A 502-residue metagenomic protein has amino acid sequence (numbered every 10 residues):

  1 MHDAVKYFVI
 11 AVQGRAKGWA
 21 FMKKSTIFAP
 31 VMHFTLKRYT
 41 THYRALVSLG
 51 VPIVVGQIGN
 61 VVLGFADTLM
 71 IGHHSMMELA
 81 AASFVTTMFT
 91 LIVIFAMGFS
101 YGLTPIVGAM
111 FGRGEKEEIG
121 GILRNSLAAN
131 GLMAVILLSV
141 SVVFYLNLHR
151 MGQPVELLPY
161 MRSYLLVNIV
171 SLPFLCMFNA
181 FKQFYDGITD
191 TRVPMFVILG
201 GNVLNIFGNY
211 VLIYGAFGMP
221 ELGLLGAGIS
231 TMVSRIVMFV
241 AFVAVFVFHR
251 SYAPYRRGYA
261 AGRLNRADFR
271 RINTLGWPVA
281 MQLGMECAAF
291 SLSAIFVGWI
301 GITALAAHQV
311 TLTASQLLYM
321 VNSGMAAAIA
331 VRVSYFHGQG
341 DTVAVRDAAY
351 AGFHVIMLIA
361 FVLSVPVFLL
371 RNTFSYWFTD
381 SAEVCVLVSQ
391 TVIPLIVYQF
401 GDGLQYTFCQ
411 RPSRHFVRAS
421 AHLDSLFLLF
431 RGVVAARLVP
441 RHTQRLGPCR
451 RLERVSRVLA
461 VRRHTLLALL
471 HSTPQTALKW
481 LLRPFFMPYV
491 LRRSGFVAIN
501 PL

Functional and structural regions predicted by a protein language model:
K6-V9, Q13, G18-G50, V107-P173 (+3 more regions): Short alpha-helical transmembrane segments in multi-pass integral membrane proteins
R38-L69, H73-H74, T87-G102, I106 (+6 more regions): N-terminal transmembrane alpha-helices
S48-D67, V167, F178, G201 (+5 more regions): Transmembrane helical elements of multi-pass membrane transporters/channels
V55, G59, L63, I92-A96 (+13 more regions): Residue-level hotspots within pore-lining transmembrane alpha-helices of multi-pass secondary transporters
I58, V62-A80, L148-V155, V211-L222 (+4 more regions): Helix-terminus/linker motif at the lipid-water interface of multi-pass membrane proteins
L79-V142, L175-P194, A294, A307-R371 (+1 more regions): Small-residue-rich hydrophobic transmembrane alpha-helices
L91-I94, N205-N209, F239-V243, L317-M320 (+3 more regions): Hydrophobic transmembrane alpha-helices of multi-pass small-molecule transporters
S100, N168-D186, P194-N202, A227-F242 (+4 more regions): Short runs within selected transmembrane alpha-helices of multi-pass transporters and secretion channels
